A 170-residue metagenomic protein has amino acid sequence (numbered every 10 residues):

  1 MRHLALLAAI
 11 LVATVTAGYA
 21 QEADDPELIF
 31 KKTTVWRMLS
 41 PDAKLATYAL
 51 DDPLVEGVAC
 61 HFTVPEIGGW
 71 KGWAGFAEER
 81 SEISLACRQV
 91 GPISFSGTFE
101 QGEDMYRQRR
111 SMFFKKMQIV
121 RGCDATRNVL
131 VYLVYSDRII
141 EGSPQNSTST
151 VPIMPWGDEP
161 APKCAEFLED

Functional and structural regions predicted by a protein language model:
M1-L6: Bacterial N-terminal signal peptides that target proteins for export
L7-T14: Bacterial N-terminal signal peptides
V15-T16, A20: Short, low-complexity disordered leader/linker segments with a strong preference for bacterial N-terminal type II
Q21-A86: N-terminal secretory signal peptides
L50-D52, P65, V90-P92, D137 (+1 more regions): Generic structural motif
G57-A125: Mature extracytoplasmic domains of secretory-pathway proteins
S94-D170: Beta-strand-rich cores of mature extracytoplasmic or soluble domains
